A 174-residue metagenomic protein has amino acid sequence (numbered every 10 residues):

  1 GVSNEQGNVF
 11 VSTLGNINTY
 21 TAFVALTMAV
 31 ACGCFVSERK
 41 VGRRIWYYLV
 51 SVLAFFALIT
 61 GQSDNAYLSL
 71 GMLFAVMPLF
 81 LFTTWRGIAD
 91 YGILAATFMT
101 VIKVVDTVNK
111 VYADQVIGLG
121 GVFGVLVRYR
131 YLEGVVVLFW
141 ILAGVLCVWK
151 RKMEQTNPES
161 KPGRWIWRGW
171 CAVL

Functional and structural regions predicted by a protein language model:
G1-L174: Alpha-helical transmembrane segments of multi-pass inner-membrane proteins
